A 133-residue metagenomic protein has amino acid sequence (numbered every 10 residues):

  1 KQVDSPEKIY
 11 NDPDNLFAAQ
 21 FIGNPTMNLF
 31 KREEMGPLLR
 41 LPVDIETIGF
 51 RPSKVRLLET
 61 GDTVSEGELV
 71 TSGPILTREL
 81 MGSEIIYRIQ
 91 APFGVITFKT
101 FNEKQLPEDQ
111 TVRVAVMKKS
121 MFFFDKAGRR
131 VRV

Functional and structural regions predicted by a protein language model:
K1-R40, S53: Internal alpha/beta loop-helix hairpins
S5-P6, G61, F101: Short beta-alpha junctions and helix-cap segments that line functional grooves
T26-R78, K104-V133: Glycine/charge-rich catalytic "coupling/switch" loops of P-loop NTPases
P42, I89-I96: OB-fold (S1/OB) nucleic-acid-binding surfaces
R56-T60, S83, T97-K99: A short, acidic/glycine-rich surface segment
G82-R88: Short aromatic-glycine-enriched beta-strand elements
G94-Q105: Beta-strand/loop nucleic-acid-binding surfaces
